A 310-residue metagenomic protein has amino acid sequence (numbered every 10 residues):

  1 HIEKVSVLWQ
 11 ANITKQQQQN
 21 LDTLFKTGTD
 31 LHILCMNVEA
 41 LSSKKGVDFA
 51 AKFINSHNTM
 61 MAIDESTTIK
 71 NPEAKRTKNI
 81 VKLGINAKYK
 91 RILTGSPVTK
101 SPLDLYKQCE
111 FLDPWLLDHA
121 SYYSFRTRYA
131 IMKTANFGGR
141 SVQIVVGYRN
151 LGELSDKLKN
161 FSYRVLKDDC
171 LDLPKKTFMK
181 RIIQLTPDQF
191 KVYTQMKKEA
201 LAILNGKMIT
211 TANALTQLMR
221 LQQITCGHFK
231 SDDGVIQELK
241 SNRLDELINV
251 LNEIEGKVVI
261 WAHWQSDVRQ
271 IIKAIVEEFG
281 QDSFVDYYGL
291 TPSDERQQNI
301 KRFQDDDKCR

Functional and structural regions predicted by a protein language model:
K4-S6, Q10-A11, Q17-Q18, T23 (+2 more regions): Conserved P-loop NTPase motor "coupling/switch" region that bridges the ATPase
N12, L41, D172-R310: Conserved Helicase C-terminal RecA-like lobe
Q16-T23, F49, N79, T291-N299: Short acidic active-site motifs
G28-K44, D305-R310: Conserved two-lobed SF2 helicase motor
L31, H57-T59, A87, C309: Local beta-strand N-terminus motif with an aromatic residue
I33, M60-M61, V285: Hydrophobic "anchor" residues on beta-strands that sit immediately upstream of conserved functional sites
M36-T59, T68-K82: Conserved RecA-like ASCE ATPase "motif II neighborhood" in helicase/translocase motors
D64-E65: Walker B catalytic acidic pair
